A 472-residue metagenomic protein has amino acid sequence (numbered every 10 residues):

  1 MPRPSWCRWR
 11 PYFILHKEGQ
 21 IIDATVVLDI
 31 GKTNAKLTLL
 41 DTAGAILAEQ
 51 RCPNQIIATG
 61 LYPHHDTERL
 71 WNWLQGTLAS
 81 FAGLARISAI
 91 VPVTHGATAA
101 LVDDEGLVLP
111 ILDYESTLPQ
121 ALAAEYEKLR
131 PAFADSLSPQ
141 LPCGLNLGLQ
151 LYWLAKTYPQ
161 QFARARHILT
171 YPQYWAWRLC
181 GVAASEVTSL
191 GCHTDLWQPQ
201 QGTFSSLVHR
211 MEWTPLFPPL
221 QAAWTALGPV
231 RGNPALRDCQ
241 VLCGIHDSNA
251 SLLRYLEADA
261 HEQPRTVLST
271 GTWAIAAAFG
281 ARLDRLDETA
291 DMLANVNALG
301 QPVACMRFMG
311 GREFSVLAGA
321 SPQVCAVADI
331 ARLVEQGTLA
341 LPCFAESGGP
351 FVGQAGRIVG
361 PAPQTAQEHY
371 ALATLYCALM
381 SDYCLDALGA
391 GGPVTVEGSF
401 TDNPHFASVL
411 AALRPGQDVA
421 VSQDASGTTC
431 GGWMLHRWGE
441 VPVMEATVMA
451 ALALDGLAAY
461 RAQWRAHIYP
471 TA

Functional and structural regions predicted by a protein language model:
R3-I111, Q120-A121, D135, R164 (+6 more regions): N-terminal glycine/serine-rich phosphate-binding loop of ATP-dependent small-molecule kinases, especially carbohydrate
V27, E127-P139, Y152-A165, T170 (+4 more regions): Active-site core segments that coordinate phosphate-bearing ligands/cofactors across diverse enzyme families
K36, G76-A89, G144-W153, Y158-P159 (+1 more regions): Conserved phosphate-binding loops in N-terminal lobes of ATP-dependent enzymes of the actin/Hsp70/sugar-kinase
C52-I57, D113-Q120, G191, T272-A274 (+1 more regions): Short, acidic/turn-prone active-site loops that include or flank metal/cofactor- and phosphate-binding residues
A82-E115, P139-L145, P172, A176-Q198 (+2 more regions): Short beta-strand-loop/turn "lid" adjacent to the catalytic site in phosphate-handling enzymes
T94, G148, S251-L252: Short glycine/serine/threonine-rich phosphate/pyrophosphate-binding segments that cradle anionic phosphate groups
S116-P131: Short alpha-helix plus adjacent loop in nuclease-associated cores
H209-T225: A conserved helix-loop-beta module that forms one wall/lid of the active-site cleft in ATP-utilizing catalytic domains
